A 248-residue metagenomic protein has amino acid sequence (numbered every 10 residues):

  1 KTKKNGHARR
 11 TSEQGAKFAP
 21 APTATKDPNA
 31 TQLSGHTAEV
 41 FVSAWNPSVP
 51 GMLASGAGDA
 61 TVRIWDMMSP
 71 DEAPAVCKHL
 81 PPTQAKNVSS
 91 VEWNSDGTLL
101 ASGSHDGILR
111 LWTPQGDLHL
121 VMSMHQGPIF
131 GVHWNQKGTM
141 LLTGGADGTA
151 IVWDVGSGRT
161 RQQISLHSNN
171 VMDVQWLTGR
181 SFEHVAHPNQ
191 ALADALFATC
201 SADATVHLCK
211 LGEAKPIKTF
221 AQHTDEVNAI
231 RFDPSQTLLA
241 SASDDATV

Functional and structural regions predicted by a protein language model:
K1-V42, S69: Intrinsically disordered, low-complexity acidic/Ser/Thr/Pro-rich linker and tail segments in large eukaryotic scaffolds
P28-T31, A73-K78, L118-L120, R159-Q162 (+1 more regions): A structural motif specific to WD40 beta-propellers
N29, E39, V49, Q84-N87 (+10 more regions): WD40/WD-repeat beta-propeller blade-loop signature
L33-G58: Beta-strand-rich domains and repeat architectures in extracellular enzymes and scaffolds, especially beta-propellers
L33-V40, H79-V88, S123-I129, S165-V171 (+1 more regions): WD40/WD-repeat beta-propeller blade N-cap
S43-P50, V91-G97, H133-T139, Q175-D194 (+1 more regions): Loop/turn segments within WD40 beta-propeller blades
G56-D59, S102-D106, T143-D147, C200-D203 (+1 more regions): Conserved strand-to-loop turn within each blade of WD40 beta-propeller repeats
V62-D66, L109-P114, V132, A150-V155 (+4 more regions): WD40-repeat beta-propellers
